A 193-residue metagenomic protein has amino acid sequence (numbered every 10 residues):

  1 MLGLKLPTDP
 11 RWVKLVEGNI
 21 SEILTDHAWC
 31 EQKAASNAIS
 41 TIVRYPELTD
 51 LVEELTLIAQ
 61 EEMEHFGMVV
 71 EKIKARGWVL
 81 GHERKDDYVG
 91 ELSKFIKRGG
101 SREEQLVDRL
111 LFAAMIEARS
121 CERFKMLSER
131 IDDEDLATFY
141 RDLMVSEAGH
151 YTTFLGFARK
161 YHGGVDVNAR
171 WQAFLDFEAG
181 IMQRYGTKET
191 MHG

Functional and structural regions predicted by a protein language model:
M1-G193: Non-heme di-metal
